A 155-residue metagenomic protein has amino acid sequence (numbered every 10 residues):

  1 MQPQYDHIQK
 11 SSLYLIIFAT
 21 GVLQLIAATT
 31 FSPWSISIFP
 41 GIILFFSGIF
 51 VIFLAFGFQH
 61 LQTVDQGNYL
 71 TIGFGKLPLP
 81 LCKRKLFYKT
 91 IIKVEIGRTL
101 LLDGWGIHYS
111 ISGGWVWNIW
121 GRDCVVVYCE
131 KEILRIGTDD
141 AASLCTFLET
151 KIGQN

Functional and structural regions predicted by a protein language model:
M1, F74, L81, G137-T146 (+1 more regions): Soluble, non-transmembrane catalytic domains of enzymes that act on hydrophobic metabolites at membranes
M1, I43-S47, Q66, K85-L101 (+1 more regions): Solvent-exposed, well-ordered amphipathic alpha-helical segments that flank/support binding or catalytic loops
M1-I36, I133, A141, N155: N-terminal membrane-targeting/pre-transmembrane regions
D6-I8, L44-F56, I107-S110, G114-N118 (+1 more regions): Short, solvent-exposed secondary-structure boundary motifs
W34-F46: Hydrophobic alpha-helical transmembrane segments
I52-Y69, L81: Transmembrane-cytosolic junction motif
A55-F58, I133, T138: Alpha-helical transmembrane segments and their immediate juxtamembrane interface regions
I72-R135: Non-transmembrane, membrane-adjacent beta-strand/coil modules in membrane-associated proteins and peripheral
